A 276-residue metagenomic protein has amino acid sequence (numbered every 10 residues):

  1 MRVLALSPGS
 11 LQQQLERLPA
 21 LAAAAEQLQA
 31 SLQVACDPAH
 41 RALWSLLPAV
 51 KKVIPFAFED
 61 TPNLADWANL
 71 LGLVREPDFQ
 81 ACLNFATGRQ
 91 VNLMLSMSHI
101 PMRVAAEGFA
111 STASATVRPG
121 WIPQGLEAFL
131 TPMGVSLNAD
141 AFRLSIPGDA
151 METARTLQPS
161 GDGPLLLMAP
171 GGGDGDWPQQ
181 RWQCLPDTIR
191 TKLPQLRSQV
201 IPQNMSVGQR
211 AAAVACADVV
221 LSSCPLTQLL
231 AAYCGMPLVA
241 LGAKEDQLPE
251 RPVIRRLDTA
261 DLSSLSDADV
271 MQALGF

Functional and structural regions predicted by a protein language model:
R2-S10, V135-N138, F142-V207: Active-site donor-nucleotide binding/catalytic segment of nucleotide-sugar enzymes
L11-A25, A39-A42: Short amphipathic alpha-helix
A30-L64: Conserved nucleotide-sugar phosphate-binding/catalytic loop shared by glycosyltransferases and other
L46, R75, S96, A212-A213: Structural alpha-helical scaffold elements that stabilize or flank donor/cofactor-binding regions in carbohydrate
I54-R143, E245-R256: Conserved nucleotide-diphosphate donor binding/catalytic pocket of glycan-assembly enzymes
A68, W177-D246, R256: Donor-binding and catalytic core of enzymes assembling or modifying cell-surface/extracellular glycoconjugates
A105-A106, T116-G120, A232-F276: Nucleotide-sugar donor-binding patch of glycosyltransferase catalytic domains
